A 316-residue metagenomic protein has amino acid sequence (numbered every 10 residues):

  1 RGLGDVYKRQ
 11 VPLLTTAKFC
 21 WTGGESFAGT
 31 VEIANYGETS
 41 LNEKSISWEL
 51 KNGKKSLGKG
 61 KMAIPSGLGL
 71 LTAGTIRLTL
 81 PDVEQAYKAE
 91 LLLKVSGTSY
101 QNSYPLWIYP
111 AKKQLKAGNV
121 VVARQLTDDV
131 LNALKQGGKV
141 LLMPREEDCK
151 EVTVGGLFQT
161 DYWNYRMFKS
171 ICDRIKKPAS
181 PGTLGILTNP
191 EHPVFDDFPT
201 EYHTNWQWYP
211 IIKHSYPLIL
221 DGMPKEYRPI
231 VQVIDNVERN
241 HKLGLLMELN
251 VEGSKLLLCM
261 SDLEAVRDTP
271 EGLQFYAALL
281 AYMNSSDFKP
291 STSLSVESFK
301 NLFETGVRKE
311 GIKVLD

Functional and structural regions predicted by a protein language model:
G2-Y7: Short, small-residue-biased leader/transition segments that mark boundaries at the very start of proteins
Q10-T15: Proline-enriched interdomain boundary motifs that mark the N-terminal boundary and often initiate the first structured
F19-E25: Short, solvent-exposed loop/linker segments at the N-terminal edge of repeated beta-sheet extracellular domains
S26-A63, T72-R77, Y87-S96: Beta-strand-rich binding/interaction modules
P65-S66, S99-L115: Short beta-strand elements
G118-R166, P178, N250-C259, L279: Short alpha-beta junction capping motif
K150, F168-P270, D287-D316: Catalytic beta-strand/loop cores that center a nucleophilic Ser/Cys/Thr and support acyl-enzyme chemistry
G272-N284: Short amphipathic C-terminal alpha-helix that caps PH/PH-like domains
